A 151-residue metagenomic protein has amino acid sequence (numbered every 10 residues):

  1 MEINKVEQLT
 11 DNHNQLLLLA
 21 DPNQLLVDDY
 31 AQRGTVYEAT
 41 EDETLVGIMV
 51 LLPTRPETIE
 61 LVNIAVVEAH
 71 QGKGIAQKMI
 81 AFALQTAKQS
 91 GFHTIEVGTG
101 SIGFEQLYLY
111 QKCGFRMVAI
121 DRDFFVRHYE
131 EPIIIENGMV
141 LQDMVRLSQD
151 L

Functional and structural regions predicted by a protein language model:
I3-A69, I80-A81, D150: Acetyl-CoA-dependent GNAT
G34, L141-R146: Short hydrophobic/aromatic beta-strand or adjacent loop that forms the aromatic wall/cage of a ligand/substrate-binding
V67-A69, K73, I102: Active-site acidic-Proline motif in GNAT/NAT acetyltransferases
G72-Q85, K112: Conserved acetyl-CoA-binding loop-helix of GNAT-fold acetyltransferases
A87-T99: Conserved GNAT acetyl-CoA-binding A-motif
V97-L107, R122-H128: Conserved beta-strand-loop-alpha-helix junction that forms the acyl-donor binding cleft
L109-Y110, F115: Conserved active-site tyrosine of GNAT-family acetyltransferases
V118-D143: Short, flexible, glycine-rich and Lys/Arg-enriched loop motifs at helix boundaries that contact anionic partners
